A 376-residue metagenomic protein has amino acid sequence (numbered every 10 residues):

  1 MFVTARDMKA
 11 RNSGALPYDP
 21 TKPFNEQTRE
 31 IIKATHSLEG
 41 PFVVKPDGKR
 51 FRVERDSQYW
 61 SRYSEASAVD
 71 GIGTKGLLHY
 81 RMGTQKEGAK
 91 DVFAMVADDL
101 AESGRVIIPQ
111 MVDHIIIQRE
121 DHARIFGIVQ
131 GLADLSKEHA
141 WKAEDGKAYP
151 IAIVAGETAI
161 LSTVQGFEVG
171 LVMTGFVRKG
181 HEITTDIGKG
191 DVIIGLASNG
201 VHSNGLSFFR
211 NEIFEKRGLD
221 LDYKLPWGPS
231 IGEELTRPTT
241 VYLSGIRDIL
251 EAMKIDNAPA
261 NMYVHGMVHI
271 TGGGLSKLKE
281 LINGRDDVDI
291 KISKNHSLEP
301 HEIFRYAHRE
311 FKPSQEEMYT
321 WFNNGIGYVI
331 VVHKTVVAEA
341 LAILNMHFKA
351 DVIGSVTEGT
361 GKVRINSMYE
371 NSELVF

Functional and structural regions predicted by a protein language model:
M1-P20, I125-P150, I160, V164-F167 (+3 more regions): Glycine-/charge-enriched secondary-structure boundary and capping motifs
M1-T84, I116, G127, G131-A155 (+6 more regions): Extreme N-terminal cap/leader segments of soluble proteins
I72, V106-S207, S355, N366-M368: Glycine-rich anion-binding loops of enzyme active sites
K90-E102: Short, charged beta->alpha transition segments
L100-M111, E317: Short, flexible active-site-proximal loops enriched in glycine and acidic residues
G175-R178, D191, A197-S203, F209-I213 (+5 more regions): Glycine-rich beta-alpha junction loops
V201-I249: Glycine-rich, acidic
